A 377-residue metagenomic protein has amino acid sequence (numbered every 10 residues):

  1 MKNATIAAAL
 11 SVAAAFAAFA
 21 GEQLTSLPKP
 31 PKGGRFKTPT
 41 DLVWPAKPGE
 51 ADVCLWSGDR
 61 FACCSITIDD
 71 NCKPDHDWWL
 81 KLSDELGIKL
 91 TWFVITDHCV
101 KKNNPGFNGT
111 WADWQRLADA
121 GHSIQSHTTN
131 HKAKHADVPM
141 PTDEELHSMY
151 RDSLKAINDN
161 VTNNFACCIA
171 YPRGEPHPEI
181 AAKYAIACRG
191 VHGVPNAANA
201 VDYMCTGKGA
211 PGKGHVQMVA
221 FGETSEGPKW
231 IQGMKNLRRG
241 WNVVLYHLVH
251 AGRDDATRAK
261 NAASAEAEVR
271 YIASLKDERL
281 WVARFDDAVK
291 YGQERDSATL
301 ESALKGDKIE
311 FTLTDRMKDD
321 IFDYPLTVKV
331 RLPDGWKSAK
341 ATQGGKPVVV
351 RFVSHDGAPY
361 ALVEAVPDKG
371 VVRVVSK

Functional and structural regions predicted by a protein language model:
M1-T5: Positively charged n-region of N-terminal signal peptides that target proteins for export
A7-A17: Bacterial N-terminal signal peptides
A17-A20, P172: Boundary at the C-terminal end of the N-terminal hydrophobic targeting segment
G21-S65, F107, F285: N-terminal pre-catalytic segment of deacetylase/amide-hydrolase enzymes
T25-F36, P74, D84-I186, H192-G212 (+1 more regions): Metal-dependent polysaccharide deacetylase catalytic core of the NodB/CE4 family, i.e., the active-site-bearing domain
R35-T40, W44-E50, V100, N158 (+4 more regions): C-terminal domain-boundary segment and adjacent tail
D319-K337, D368-K377: Extended Gly/Ser/Thr-rich low-complexity repeat segments, especially those forming or decorating extracellular
V353-K377: C-terminal beta-strand-rich structural cap/linker in extracellular carbohydrate-active enzymes
